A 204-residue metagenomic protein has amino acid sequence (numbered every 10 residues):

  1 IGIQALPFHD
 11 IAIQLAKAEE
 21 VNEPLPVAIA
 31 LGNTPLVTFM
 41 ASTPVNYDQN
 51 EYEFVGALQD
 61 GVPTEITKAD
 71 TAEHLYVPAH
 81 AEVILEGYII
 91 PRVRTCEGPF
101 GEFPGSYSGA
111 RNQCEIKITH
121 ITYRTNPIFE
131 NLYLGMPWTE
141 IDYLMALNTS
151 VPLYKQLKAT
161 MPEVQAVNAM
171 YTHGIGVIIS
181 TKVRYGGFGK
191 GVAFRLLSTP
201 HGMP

Functional and structural regions predicted by a protein language model:
I1-A5, E140-Y143: Flexible, glycine/proline-enriched loop segments at strand-loop-helix junctions that form or flank small-ligand binding
G2-T43: Internal alpha/beta scaffold segment
N33-P204: Charged, compositionally biased interaction regions
